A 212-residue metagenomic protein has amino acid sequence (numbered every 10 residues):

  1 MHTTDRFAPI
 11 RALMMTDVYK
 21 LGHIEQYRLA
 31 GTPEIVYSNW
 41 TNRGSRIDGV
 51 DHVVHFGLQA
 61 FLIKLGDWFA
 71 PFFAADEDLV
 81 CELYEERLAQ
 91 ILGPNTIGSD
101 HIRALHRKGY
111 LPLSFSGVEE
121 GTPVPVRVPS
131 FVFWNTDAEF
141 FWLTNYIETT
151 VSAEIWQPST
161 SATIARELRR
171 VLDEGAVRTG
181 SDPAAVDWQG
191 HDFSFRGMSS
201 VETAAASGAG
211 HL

Functional and structural regions predicted by a protein language model:
T4-I47, L105-P112, G121-V124, S130-L212: Buried, small/hydrophobic-residue-enriched core segments of structured protein domains
V36-I97: Low-complexity, highly charged intrinsically disordered N-terminal segments that act as targeting/localization
S116-V118: Outer-membrane beta-barrel transmembrane strands
